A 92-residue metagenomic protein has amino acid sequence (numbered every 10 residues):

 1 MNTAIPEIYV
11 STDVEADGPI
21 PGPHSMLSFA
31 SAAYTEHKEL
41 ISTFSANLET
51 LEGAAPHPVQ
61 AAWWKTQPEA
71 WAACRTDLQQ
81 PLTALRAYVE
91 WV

Functional and structural regions predicted by a protein language model:
N2-V10, A16-V92: Conserved non-catalytic scaffold segment of RNase H-like nuclease domains
